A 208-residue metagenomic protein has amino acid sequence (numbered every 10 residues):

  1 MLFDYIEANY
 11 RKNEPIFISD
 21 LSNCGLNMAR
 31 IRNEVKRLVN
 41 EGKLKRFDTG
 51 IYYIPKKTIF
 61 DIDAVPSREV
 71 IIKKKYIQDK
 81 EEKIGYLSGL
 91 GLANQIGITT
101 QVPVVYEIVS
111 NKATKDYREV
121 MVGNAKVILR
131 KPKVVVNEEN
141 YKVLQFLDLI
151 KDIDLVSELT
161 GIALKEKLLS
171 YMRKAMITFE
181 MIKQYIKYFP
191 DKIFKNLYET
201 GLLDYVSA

Functional and structural regions predicted by a protein language model:
M1-Y76: Short beta-edge/loop segments at beta->alpha junctions of small alpha/beta modules that act as binding/recognition
R30-N33, L87, G91: Short, well-structured alpha-helical interface segments that form or flank functional binding sites
Q78-L90: C-terminal amphipathic alpha-helical segment
G91-E166: Conserved, surface-exposed functional patches that form binding/active-site neighborhoods
P132-A208: Hydrophobic alpha-helical interaction segments
